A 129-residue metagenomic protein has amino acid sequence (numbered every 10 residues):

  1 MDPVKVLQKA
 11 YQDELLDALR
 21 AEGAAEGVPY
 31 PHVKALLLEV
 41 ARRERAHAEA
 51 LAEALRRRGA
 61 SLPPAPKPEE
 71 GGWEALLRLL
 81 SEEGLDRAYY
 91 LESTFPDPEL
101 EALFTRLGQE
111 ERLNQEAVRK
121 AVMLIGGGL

Functional and structural regions predicted by a protein language model:
M1-L129: Non-heme di-metal
